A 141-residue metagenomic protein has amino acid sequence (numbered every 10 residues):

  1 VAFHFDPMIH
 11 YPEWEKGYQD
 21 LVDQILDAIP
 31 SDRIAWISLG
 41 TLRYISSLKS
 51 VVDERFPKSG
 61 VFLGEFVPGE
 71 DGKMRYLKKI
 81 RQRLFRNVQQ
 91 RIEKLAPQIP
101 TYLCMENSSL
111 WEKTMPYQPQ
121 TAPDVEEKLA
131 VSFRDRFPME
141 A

Functional and structural regions predicted by a protein language model:
V1-W14: Conserved strand-turn element in the central/C-terminal portion of the radical SAM core barrel that lines
Y11-K16, L77-K79: Short linear motifs at secondary-structure transitions and domain/linker junctions
G17-D23: Charged helix-capping and loop-helix junction motifs
D23-A141: Auxiliary Fe-S-binding modules of radical SAM enzymes
